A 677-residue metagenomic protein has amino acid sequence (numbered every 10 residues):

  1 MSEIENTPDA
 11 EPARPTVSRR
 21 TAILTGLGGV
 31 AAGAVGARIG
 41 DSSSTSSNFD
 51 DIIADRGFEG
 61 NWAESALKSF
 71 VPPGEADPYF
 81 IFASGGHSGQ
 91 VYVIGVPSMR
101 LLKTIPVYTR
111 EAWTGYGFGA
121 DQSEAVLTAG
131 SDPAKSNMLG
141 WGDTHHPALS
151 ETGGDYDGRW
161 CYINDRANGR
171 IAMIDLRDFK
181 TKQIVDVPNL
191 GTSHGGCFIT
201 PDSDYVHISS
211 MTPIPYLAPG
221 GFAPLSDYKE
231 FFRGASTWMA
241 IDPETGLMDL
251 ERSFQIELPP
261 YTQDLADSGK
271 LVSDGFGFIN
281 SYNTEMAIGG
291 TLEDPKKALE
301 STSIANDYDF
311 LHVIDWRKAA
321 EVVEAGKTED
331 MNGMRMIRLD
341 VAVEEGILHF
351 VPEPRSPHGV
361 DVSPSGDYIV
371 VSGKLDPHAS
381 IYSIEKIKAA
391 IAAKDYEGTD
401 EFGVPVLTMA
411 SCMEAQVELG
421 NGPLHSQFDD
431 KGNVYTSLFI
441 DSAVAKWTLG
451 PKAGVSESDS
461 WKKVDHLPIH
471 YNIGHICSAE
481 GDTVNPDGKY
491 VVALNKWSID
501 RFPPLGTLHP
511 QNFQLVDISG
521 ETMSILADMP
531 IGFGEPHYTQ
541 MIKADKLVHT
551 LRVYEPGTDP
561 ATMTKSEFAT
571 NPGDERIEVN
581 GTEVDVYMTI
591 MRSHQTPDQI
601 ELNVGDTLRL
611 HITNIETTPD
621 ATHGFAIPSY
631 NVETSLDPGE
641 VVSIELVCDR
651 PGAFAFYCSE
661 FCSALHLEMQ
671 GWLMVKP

Functional and structural regions predicted by a protein language model:
M1-V17, G28-A31: N-terminal secretory signal peptides
V17-S18, G26, V30, D41-G573: Predominantly soluble domains enriched in secretory-pathway, periplasmic, or organellar proteins
V579-V604: N-terminal edge beta-strand
P597-I600, N631-S635, E645: Beta-strand-rich interaction surfaces with strong enrichment in secreted/lumenal proteins
R609-T613: Short edge beta-strand/loop segments characteristic of extracellular beta-sandwich folds
L636-P677: Extracellular/periplasmic metallocenter environments
